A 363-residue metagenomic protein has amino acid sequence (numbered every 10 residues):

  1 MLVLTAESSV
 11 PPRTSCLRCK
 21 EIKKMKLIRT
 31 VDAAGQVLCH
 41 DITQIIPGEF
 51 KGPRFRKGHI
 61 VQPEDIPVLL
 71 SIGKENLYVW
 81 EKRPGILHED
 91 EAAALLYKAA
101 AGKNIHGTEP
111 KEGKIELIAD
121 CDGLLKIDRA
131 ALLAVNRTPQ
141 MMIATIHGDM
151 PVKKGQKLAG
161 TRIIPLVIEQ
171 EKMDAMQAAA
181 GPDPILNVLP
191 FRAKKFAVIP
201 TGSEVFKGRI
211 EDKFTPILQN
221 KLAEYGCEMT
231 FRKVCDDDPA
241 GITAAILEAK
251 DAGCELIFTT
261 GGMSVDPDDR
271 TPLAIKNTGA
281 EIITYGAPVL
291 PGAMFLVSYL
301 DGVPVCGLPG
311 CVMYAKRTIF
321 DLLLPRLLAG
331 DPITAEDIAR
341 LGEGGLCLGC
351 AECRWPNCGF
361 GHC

Functional and structural regions predicted by a protein language model:
I22-E112: Short, low-complexity N-terminal leaders and the immediately following helix N-cap/first helix
V31-G35, P53, G107-P110, M150-V152 (+4 more regions): Solvent-exposed alpha-helices and their adjacent loops that cap or buttress functional pockets in soluble metabolic
P53, K57, E109, L124-M142 (+2 more regions): C-terminal terminal segments
R56, Q62, P67, H147 (+2 more regions): Residue-level recognition of short, solvent-exposed, well-ordered loop/turn junctions that link secondary-structure
R83-F191: Extended, charged alpha/beta regions that create polyanion-binding interfaces
D183-D237, G241: Glycine-rich phosphate/diphosphate-binding loop of Rossmann-like nucleotide-binding domains
S203, K213, T230-G359: Short glycine/threonine-rich loop/turn motifs
